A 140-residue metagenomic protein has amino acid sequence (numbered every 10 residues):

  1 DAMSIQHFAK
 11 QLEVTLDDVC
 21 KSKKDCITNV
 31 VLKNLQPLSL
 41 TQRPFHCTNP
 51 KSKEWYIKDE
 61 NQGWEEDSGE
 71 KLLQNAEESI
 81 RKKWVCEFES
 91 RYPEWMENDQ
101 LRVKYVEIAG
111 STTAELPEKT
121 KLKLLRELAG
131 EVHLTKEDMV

Functional and structural regions predicted by a protein language model:
D1-V140: Extended amphipathic coiled-coil helices
